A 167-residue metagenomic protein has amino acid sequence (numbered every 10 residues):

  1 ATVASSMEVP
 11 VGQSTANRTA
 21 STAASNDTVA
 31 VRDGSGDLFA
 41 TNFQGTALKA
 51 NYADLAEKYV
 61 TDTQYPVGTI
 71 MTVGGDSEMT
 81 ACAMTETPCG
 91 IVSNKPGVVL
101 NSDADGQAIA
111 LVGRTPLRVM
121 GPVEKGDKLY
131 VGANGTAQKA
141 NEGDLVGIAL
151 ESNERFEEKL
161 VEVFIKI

Functional and structural regions predicted by a protein language model:
A1-G45: Fibrous stalk/shaft segments of extracellular and virion attachment machinery
G36, N42-I167: Extracellular receptor-binding modules and their adjoining Ser/Thr/Gly/Asp/Asn-rich linkers
